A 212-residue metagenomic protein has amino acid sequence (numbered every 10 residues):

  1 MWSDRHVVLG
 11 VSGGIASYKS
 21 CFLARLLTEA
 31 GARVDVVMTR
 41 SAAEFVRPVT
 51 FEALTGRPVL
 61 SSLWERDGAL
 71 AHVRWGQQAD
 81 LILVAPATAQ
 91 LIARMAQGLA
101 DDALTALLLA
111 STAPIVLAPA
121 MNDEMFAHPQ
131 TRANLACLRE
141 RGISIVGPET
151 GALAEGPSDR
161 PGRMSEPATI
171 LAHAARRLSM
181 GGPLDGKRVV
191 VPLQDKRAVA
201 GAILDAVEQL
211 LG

Functional and structural regions predicted by a protein language model:
M1-L117, N122-G212: A cross-family phosphate/adenosyl-ligand binding-site feature
